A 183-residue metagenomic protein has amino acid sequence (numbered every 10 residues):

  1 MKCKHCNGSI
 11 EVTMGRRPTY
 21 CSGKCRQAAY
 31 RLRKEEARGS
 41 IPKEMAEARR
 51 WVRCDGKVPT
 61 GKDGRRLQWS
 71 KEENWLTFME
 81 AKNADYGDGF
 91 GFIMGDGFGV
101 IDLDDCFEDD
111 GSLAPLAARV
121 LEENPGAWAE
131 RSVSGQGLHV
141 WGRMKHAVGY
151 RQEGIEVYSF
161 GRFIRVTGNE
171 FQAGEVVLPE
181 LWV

Functional and structural regions predicted by a protein language model:
M1-E35: BZIP DNA-binding basic region
L32-V183: Conserved phosphate/metal-binding and DNA-contacting active-site motifs used in DNA phosphodiester-bond processing
